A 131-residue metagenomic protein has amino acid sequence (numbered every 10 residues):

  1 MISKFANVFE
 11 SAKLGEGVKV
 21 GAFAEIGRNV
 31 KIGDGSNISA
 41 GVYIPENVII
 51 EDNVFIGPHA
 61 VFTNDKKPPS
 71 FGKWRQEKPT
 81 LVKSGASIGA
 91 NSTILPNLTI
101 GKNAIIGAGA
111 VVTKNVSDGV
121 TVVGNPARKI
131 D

Functional and structural regions predicted by a protein language model:
E10-A12, K19-I100, N125-A127: Flexible, glycine/small-residue-enriched loop-and-beta-strand segment within the central core of proteins
G101-N103, G119: Short conserved catalytic/interaction loops centered on acidic-Pro-aromatic/His motifs
I106: Binuclear metal-ion centers of metallo-dependent hydrolases, dominated by the metallo-beta-lactamase
V111-T113: Leucine-rich solenoid repeat scaffolds
D118-D131: Conserved beta-strand-loop-alpha-helix hinge in the C-terminal portion of ABC ATPase nucleotide-binding domains
